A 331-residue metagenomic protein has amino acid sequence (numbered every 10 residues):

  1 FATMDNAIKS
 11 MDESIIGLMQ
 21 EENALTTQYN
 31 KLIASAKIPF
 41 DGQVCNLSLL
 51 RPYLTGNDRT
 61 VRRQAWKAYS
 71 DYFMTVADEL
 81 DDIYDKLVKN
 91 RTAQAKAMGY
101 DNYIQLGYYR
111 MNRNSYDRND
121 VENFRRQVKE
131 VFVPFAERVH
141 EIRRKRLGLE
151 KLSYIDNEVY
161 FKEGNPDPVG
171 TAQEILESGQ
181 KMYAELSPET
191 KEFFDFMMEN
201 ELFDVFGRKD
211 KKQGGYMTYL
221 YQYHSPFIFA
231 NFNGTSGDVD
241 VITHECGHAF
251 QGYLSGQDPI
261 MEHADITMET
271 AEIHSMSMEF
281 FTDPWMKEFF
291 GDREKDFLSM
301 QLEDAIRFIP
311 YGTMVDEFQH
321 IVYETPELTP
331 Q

Functional and structural regions predicted by a protein language model:
F1-P166, S178: A well-structured
Y84-D101, V139-R143, G247-Q257, M276-R293: Long, well-ordered alpha-helical segments
Q105-R110, K151-D156, Q213-S225, E245-Q257 (+1 more regions): Active-site-adjacent bridging/hinge elements
N112, N119, R126-E130, P134-E137 (+3 more regions): Catalytic or ion-translocation cores adjacent to nucleophile or general acid/base/metal-coordination motifs in diverse
D117-D120, F124, V128, T171 (+5 more regions): Secondary-structure capping and boundary motifs in well-ordered enzyme cores
E163-Y223, T235-S236: Auxiliary, metal-adjacent structural segments of Zn-dependent hydrolase domains
A230-S255, S275-M276, F280, F318: Active-site recognition of the HExxH zinc-binding catalytic motif
P284-Q331: Long, amphipathic alpha-helical stalk/connector segments used for oligomerization, subunit docking, or mechanical
